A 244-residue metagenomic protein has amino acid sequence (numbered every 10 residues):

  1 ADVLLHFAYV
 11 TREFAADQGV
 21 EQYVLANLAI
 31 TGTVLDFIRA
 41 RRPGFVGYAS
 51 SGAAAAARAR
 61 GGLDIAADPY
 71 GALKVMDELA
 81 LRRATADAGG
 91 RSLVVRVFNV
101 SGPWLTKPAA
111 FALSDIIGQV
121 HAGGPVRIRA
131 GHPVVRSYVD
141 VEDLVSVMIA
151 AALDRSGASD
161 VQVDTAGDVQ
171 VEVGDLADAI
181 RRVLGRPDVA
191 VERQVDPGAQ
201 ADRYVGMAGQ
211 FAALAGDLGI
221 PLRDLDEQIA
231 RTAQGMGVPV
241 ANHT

Functional and structural regions predicted by a protein language model:
A1-A26: NAD(P)H-binding glycine-rich loop region in Rossmannoid oxidoreductase-like domains and their noncatalytic homologs
H6, G32-P69: Conserved Rossmann-fold NAD(P)-dependent oxidoreductase catalytic core, especially the SDR/UDP-sugar
V10-F14, S51-A59, F98-S101: Active-site segment of SDR-like NAD(P)-dependent oxidoreductases
F14-Q22, A57-L63, L105-T106: Conserved catalytic-core motifs of eukaryotic protein kinase domains, centered on the activation segment
E21, L25-G32, G44, M76: Conserved internal alpha-helix in NAD(P)-dependent oxidoreductase domains
P69, L73-M76: Active-site helix of classical SDR
R82-R136, V141-S146, I180: NAD(P)-dependent short-chain dehydrogenase/reductase
G124, I128-T244: C-terminal substrate-binding subdomain of Rossmann-fold SDR/epimerase-dehydratase oxidoreductases
